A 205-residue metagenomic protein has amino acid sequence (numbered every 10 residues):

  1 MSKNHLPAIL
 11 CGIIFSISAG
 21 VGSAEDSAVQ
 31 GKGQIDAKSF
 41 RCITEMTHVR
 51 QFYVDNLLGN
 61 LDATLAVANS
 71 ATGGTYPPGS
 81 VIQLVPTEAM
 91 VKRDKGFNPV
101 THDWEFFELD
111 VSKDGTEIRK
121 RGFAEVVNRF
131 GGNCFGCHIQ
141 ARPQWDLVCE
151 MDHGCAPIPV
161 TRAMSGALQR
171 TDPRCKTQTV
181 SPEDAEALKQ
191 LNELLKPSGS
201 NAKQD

Functional and structural regions predicted by a protein language model:
M1-I9: Bacterial N-terminal signal peptides that target proteins for export
P7, L61-A63, A187: Short amphipathic alpha-helical segments that mediate assembly, nucleic-acid/protein binding, or membrane association
I9-S18: Bacterial N-terminal signal peptides
L10, A37, V54-D55: Short acidic/polar alpha-helix capping motifs at helix-coil junctions
A19-A24: Boundary at the C-terminal end of the N-terminal hydrophobic targeting segment
E25-T44, H48-Q51, G73-D205: Sequence context surrounding c-type heme c attachment/ligation sites in exported
H48-D62: Compact soluble domain cores
L58-G73: N-terminal post-signal-peptidase region of extra-cytosolic proteins
